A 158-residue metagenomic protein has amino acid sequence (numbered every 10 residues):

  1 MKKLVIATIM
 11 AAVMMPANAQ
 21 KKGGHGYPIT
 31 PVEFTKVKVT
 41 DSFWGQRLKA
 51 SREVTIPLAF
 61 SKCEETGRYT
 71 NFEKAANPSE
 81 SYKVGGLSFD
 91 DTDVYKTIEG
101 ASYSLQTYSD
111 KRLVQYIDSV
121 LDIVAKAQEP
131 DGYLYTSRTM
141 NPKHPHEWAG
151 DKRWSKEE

Functional and structural regions predicted by a protein language model:
K2-T8: Sec-dependent signal peptide recognition, specifically the positively charged N-region followed immediately by
T8-I9, S102: A periodicity- and composition-biased signal for non-globular, repetitive helical segments
I9-N18: Hydrophobic h-region of N-terminal signal peptides that target proteins for export in Gram-negative bacteria
Q20-E158: Glycan-recognition and catalytic cores of secretory/periplasmic carbohydrate-active enzymes
